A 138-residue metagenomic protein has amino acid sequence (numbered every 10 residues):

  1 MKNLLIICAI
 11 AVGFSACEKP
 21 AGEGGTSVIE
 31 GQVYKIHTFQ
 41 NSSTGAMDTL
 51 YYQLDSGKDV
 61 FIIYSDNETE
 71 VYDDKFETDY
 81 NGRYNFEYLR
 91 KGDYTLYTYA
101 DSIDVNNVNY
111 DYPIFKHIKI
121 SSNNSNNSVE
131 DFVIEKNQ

Functional and structural regions predicted by a protein language model:
M1-L4: Positively charged n-region of N-terminal signal peptides that target proteins for export
G13-A16: C-terminal motif of bacterial Sec signal peptides marking the signal peptidase cleavage site
G24-V28, S43-G45: Short coil/turn motif common to extracellular beta-sandwich-like domains
S27-K35: A short, amphipathic beta-strand motif
H37-Y72: Short, ordered, surface-exposed loop/turn motifs in non-cytosolic proteins
D79-Y88: Short, surface-exposed beta-strand/beta-hairpin micro-motifs centered on an aromatic residue
G92-T98: A short tyrosine-centered beta-strand micro-motif
A100-E130, N137: Structured interaction patches on ligand/partner-binding surfaces of diverse proteins
